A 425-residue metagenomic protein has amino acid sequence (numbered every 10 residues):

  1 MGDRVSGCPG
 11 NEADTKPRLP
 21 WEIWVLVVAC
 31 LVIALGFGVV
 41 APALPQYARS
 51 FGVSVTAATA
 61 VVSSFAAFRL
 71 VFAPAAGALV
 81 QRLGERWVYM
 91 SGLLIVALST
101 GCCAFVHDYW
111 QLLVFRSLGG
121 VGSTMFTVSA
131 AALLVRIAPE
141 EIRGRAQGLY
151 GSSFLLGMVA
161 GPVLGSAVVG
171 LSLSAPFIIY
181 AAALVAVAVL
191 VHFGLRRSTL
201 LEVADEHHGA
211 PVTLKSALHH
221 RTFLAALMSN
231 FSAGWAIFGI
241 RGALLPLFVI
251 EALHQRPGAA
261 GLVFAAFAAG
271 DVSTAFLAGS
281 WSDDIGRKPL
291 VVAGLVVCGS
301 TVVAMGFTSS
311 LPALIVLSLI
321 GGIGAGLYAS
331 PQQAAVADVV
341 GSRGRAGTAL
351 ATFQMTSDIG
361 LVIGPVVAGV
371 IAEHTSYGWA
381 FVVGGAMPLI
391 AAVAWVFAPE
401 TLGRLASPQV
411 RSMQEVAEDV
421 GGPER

Functional and structural regions predicted by a protein language model:
C8-L19, R197-L227, M413-R425: Juxtamembrane intracellular "pre-TM" segments in multi-pass secondary transporters
A43-V55, A243-G258: Short amphipathic helix-loop junctions that connect adjacent transmembrane helices in Major Facilitator Superfamily/SLC
G84, F105-W110, H254, G286 (+1 more regions): Helix-breaking motifs and short loop linkers at transmembrane-helix boundaries and internal kinks in secondary membrane
L94-H107, V297-S309: C-terminal ends and interior cores of transmembrane alpha-helices in multi-pass membrane transporters/permeases
F115-F154, A335, S342: Cytoplasmic helix-loop-helix junction between adjacent transmembrane helices in 12-TM secondary transporters
Y150-H192, G378: Helix-loop-helix hairpin linking two adjacent transmembrane segments in secondary transporters
A182-V203, A392-P399: C-terminal membrane-cytosol helix-exit motif in multi-pass small-molecule transporters
